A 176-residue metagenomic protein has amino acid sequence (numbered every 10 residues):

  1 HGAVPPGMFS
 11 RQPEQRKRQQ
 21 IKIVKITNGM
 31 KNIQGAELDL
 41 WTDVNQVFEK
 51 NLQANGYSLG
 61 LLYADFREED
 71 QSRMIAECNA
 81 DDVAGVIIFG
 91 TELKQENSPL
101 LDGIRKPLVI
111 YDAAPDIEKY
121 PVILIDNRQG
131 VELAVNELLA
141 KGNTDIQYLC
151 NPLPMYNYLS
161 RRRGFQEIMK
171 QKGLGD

Functional and structural regions predicted by a protein language model:
H1, L93-Q95, P107-A113: Helix-enriched interaction subdomains in cytosolic or periplasmic regions, typified by TIR/SEFIR signaling/NADase cores
H1-E37: N-terminal helix-turn-helix/winged-helix DNA-binding helices and compositionally similar short basic alpha-helical
I23-G29, T42-L59, R73-G85, D102-I110 (+1 more regions): Bacterial carbohydrate/catabolite-sensing allosteric modules
I33-A36, D70, N157: Secondary-structure boundary/capping motif
L61-Y63: Extracytoplasmic small-molecule ligand-binding "clamshell" domains of the periplasmic binding protein/Venus flytrap
D65-E69, F89-K94: Short beta->alpha connector loops
D70-I75, E96-N97: Short acidic active-site motifs
Q95-E96, N157: Short, well-ordered, mixed-charge alpha-helical segments that flank or form enzyme active sites
